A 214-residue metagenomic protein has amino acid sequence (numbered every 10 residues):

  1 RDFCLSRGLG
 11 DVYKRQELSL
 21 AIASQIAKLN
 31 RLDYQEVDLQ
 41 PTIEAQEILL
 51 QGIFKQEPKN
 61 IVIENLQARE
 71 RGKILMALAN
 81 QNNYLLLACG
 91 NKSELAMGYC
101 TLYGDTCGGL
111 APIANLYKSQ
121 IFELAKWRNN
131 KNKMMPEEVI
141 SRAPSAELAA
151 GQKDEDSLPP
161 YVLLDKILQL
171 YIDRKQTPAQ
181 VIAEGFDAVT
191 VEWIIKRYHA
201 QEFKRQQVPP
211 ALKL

Functional and structural regions predicted by a protein language model:
R1, T42-I43, N91-S93, E138-L148 (+3 more regions): A glycine-rich phosphate-binding loop feature that marks nucleotide/adenosyl-phosphate handling sites
D2-F3, Q169-Y171, E184: Short alpha-helical segment immediately N-terminal to, or the first helix within, an HTH/HTH-like DNA-binding domain
D2-L9, Y13: Single conserved hydrophobic/aromatic residue that forms the stacking wall/gate of nucleotide- or nucleobase-binding
K14, P41-T42, N80-Q81, N91-E94 (+4 more regions): Short, glycine-/Ser/Thr-/acidic-enriched flexible segments
R15-V62, A68, E94, E138-P144: A conserved beta-strand->alpha-helix junction
N30, I53-K133: Active-site adenylate/phosphate-handling loop in enzymes that bind or generate adenylated species
E147-R174: C-terminal or mid-to-C-terminal helical accessory/interaction module adjacent to the motor/catalytic core
A179-L214: Intrinsic disorder and flexible/low-complexity segments
